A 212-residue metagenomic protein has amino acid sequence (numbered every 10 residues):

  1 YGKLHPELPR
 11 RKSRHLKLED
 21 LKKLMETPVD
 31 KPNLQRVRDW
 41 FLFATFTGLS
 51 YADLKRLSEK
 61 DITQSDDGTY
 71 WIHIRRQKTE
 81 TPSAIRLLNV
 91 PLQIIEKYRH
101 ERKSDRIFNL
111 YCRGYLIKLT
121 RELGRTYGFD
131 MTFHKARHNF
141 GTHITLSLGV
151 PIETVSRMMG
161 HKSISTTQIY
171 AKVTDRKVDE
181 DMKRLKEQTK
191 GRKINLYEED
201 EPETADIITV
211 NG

Functional and structural regions predicted by a protein language model:
Y1-Y51, K55, L148: Basic, Lys/Arg- and aromatic-enriched nucleic-acid-binding interface segment
G2-K3, L18-K23, T47, R56-I94: Conserved tyrosine-mediated DNA breakage-rejoining catalytic core shared by Y-recombinases
R10, Q77-E122: C-terminal catalytic core of Y-nucleophile DNA break-rejoin enzymes
H15, R76-E80, M159-R184: Catalytic-site neighborhood detector that most strongly recognizes the C-terminal catalytic loop/helix of tyrosine
K22, G48, A52-K55, I85 (+6 more regions): Feature representing long, continuous alpha-helical segments
D30-N33, T47, R99-R106, I117-R157: Short, basic (Lys/Arg/His-rich) helix/loop patches that form interaction surfaces in the mid-to-C-terminal regions
D61-D67, D130, V150-I169, E180: Short, polar N-cap/turn motifs at the start of nucleic acid-interacting alpha helices
L185-G212: C-terminal secondary-structure termini that scaffold catalytic or DNA-interacting sites
